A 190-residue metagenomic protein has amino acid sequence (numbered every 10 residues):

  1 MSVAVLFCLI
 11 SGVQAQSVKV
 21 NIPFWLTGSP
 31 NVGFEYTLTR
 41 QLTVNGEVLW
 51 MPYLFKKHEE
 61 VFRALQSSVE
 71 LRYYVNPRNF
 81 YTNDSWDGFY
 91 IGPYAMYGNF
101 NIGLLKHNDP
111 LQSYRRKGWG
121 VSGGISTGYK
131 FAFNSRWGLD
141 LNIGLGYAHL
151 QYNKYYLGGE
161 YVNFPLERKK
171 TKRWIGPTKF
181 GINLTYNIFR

Functional and structural regions predicted by a protein language model:
M1-V18, L184-R190: Bacterial Sec-dependent N-terminal signal peptides
A15-I22, F89-A95, T178: Transmembrane beta-strand segments of Gram-negative outer membrane beta-barrel proteins
A15-T27, T43-L54: Transmembrane beta-strand segments that form the barrel wall of outer-membrane beta-barrel proteins
Q16-S17, P52, H107-S113, V162-R168: Extracytoplasmic loops and strand-loop junctions of Gram-negative outer membrane beta-barrel proteins
P23-W25, L49-M51, Y94-G98, G144-A148 (+1 more regions): Outer-membrane beta-barrel pore domains and translocons
F24, Y36, Y73-V75, Y129-F131 (+2 more regions): Residue-level signature of outer-membrane beta-barrel architecture
L38-W137: Gram-negative (and chloroplast) outer-membrane scaffold detector with strong preference for beta-barrel transmembrane
Q66-V75, W174-R190: Outer-membrane beta-barrel "beta-signal"
